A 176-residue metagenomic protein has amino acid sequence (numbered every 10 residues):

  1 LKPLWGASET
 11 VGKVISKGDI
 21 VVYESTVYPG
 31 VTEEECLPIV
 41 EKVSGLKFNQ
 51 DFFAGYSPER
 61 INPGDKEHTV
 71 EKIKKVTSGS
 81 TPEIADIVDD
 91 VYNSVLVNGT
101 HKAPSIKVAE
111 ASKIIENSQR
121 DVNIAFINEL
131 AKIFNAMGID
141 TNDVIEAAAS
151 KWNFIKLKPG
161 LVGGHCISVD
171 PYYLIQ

Functional and structural regions predicted by a protein language model:
L1-Q176: Structural/interface elements that position substrates and couple domains in central-metabolism enzymes
